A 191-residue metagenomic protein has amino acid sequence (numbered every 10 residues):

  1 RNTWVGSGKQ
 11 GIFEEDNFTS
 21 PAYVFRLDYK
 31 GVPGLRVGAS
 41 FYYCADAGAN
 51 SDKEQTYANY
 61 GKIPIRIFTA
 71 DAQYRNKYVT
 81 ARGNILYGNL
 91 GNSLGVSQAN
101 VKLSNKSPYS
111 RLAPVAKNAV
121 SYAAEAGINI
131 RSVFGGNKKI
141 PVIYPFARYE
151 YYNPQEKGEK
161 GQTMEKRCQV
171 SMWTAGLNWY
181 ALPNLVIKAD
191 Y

Functional and structural regions predicted by a protein language model:
R1-C44: Aromatic- and glycine-enriched pocket-lining scaffold segments that form the walls of small-molecule binding clefts
L35-Y191: Outer-membrane beta-barrel pore domains
